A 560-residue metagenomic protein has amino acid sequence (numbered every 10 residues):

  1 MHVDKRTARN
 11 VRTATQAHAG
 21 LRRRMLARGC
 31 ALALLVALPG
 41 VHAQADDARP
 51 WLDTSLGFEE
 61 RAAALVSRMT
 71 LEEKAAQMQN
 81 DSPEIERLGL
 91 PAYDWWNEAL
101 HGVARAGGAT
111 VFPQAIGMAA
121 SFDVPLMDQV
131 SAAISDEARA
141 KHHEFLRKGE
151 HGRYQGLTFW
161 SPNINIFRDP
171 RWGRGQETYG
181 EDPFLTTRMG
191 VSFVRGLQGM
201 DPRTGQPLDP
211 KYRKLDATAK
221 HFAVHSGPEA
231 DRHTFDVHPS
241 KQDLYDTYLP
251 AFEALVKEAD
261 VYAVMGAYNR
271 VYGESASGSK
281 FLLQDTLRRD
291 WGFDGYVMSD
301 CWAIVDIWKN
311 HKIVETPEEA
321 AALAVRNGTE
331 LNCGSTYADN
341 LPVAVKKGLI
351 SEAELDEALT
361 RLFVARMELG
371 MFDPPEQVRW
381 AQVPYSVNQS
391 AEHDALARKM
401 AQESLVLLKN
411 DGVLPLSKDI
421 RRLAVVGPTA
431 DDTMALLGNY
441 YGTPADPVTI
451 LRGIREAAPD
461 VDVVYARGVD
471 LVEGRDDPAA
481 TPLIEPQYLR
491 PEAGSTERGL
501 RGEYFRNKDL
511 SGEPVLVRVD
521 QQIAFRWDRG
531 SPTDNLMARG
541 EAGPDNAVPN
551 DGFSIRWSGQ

Functional and structural regions predicted by a protein language model:
M1-V3, Q44: Initiator methionine at the very start of the polypeptide chain
V3-C30: Bacterial N-terminal signal peptides that target proteins for export
R12-A14, L38-G40, T234: A composition/secondary-structure signal for short, hydrophobic, low-basic-content segments with alpha-helix propensity
R28-G40: Bacterial N-terminal signal peptides
A43-I555: Glycoside hydrolase catalytic-domain context in secreted enzymes
Q560: Aromatic-lined ligand-binding clefts that engage carbohydrates, nucleic acids, or primary amines
